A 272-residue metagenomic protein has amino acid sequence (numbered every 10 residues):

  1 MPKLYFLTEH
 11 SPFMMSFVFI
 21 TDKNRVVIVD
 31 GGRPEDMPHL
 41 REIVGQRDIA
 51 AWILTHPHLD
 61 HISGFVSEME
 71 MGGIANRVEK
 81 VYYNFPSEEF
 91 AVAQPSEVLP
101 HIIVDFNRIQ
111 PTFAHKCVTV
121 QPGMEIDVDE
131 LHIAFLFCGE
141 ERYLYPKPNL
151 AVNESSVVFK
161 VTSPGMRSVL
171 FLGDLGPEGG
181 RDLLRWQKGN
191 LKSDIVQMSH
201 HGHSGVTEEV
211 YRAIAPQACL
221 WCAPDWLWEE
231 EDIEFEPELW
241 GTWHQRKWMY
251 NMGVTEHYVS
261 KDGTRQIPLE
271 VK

Functional and structural regions predicted by a protein language model:
M1-R47, V118-N190, I267-K272: Core dinuclear metal-dependent hydrolase active-site scaffold
S11, N190, A213-I214, Y250-N251: A structural signal for short secondary-structure junctions
F13, P34-D36, P57-S63, S87-A91 (+5 more regions): Active-site environment of divalent metal-dependent phosphoester hydrolases
R25, P34-P86, W186-H203, A215-L220: Active-site metal-binding motif and surrounding structural segment of the metallo-beta-lactamase
D30, A50-I53, V92-E97, Y145-P146 (+1 more regions): Second-shell loop/turn segments in exported
D36-L40, H61-F65, V98-I109, F171 (+4 more regions): Stable alpha-helical elements in mature extracytoplasmic
L40-E42, F65-S67, P95, L183-R185 (+2 more regions): Short amphipathic alpha-helical segments
R77-E140, Y145-N153, G165, A218 (+1 more regions): Binuclear metal-ion centers of metallo-dependent hydrolases, dominated by the metallo-beta-lactamase
